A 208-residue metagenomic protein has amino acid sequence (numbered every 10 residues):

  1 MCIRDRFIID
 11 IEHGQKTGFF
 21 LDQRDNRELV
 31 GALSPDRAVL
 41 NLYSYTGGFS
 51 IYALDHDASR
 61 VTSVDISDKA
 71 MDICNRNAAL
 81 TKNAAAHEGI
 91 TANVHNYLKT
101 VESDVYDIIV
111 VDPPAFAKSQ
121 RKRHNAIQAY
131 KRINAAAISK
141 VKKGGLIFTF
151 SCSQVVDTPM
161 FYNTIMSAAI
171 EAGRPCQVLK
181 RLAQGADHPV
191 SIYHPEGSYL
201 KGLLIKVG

Functional and structural regions predicted by a protein language model:
M1-D5: Conserved small/polar residues in nucleotide/adenosyl-binding loops
D36-Y45: Conserved class I S-adenosyl-L-methionine
T46-A58: Conserved SAM-binding loop of SAM-dependent methyltransferases across substrates and taxa, primarily the Class I
R60-D65: Conserved SAM-binding motif I beta-strand of class I
K69-D107: S-adenosyl-L-methionine
N83, V141-K143: Helix-to-beta-strand junctions that scaffold the AdoMet/dcAdoMet cofactor pocket in Class I SAM-dependent enzymes
V105, L146-G208: C-terminal catalytic and target-recognition region of SAM-dependent MTase-like enzymes, primarily methyltransferases
I108-A136: Mobile active-site "lid"/loop adjacent to the S-adenosyl-L-methionine
